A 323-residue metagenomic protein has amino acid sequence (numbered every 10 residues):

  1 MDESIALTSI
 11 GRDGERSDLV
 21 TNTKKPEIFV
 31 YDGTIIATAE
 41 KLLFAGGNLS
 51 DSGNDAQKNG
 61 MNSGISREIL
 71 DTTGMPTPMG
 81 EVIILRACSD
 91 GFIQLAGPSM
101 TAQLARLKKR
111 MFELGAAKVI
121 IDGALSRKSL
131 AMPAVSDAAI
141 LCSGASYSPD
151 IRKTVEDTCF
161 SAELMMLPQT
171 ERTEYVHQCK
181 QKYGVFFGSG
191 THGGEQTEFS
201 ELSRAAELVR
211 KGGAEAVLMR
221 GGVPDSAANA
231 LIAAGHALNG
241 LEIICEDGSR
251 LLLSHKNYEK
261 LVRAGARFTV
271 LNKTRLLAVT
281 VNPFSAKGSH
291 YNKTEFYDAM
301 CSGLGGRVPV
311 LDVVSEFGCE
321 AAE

Functional and structural regions predicted by a protein language model:
M1-R86: N-terminal phosphate/diphosphate-binding loop that engages ATP/GTP or pyrophosphate donors across diverse enzyme folds
I5-S9, G97, V119-G123, L141 (+2 more regions): General beta-strand structural signal in soluble alpha/beta enzymes
G11, L125, S285, E316-F317: Active-site-proximal loop/turn and secondary-structure-junction residues that shape catalytic pockets, frequently
G14, S148, C319: Flexible, glycine-rich phosphate/dinucleotide-binding loops and adjacent beta-alpha linkers at cofactor/substrate
S52-Q57, L104-A105, K109-K118, G123-G303: Conserved catalytic-core segment of NTP-binding enzymes
R86-G97: Short, basic, glycine/proline-bearing loop/turn elements
M100-A102: Short glycine-rich substrate-engagement loop in P-loop NTPases that contacts/grips substrate
S289, S315-E323: Long, low-complexity intrinsically disordered terminal regions of eukaryotic transcription factors
